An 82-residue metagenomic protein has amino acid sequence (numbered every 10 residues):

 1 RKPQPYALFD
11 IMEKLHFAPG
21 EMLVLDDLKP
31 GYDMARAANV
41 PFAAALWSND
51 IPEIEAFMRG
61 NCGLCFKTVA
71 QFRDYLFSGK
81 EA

Functional and structural regions predicted by a protein language model:
R1-A82: Asp-based, Mg2+/Mn2+-dependent phosphohydrolase catalytic module
